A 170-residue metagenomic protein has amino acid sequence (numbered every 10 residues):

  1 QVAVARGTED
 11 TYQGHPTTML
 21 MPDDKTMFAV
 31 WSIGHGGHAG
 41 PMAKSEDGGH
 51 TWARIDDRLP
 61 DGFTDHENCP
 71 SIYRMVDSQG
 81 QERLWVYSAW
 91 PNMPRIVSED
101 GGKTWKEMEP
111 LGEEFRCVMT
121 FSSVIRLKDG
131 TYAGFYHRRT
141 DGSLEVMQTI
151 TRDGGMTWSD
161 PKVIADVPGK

Functional and structural regions predicted by a protein language model:
Q1-K170: Asp-box/BNR beta-propeller blade signature and adjacent active/binding-site loops in extracellular glycan-interacting
